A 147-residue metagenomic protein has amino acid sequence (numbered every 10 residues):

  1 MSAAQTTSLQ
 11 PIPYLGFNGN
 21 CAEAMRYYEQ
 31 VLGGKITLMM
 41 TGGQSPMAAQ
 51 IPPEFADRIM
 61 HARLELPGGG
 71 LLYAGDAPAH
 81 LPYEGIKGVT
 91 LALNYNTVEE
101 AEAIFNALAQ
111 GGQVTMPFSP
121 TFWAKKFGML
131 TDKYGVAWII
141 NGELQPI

Functional and structural regions predicted by a protein language model:
M1-P11, T37-M40, R58-E65, A74-Y83 (+1 more regions): Vicinal oxygen chelate
L15-G69: Core segments of cupin and vicinal oxygen chelate
